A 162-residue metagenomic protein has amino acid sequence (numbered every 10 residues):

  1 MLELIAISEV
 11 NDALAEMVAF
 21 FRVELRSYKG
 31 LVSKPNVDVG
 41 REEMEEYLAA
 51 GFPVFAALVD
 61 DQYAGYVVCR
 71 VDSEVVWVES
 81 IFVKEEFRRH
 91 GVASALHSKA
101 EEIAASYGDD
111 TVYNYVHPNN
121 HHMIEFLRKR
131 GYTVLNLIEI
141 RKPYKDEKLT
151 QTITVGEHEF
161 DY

Functional and structural regions predicted by a protein language model:
M1-A19: A short beta-loop-alpha structural element at the N-terminal edge of CoA-dependent acyl/N-acetyltransferase catalytic
L2-I5, R22-M44: Conserved GNAT-fold acetyl-CoA-binding loop/helix
E42-A56, G65, W77: A short helix-loop-beta-strand connector motif used in the catalytic cores of GNAT acetyltransferases and, in some
Q62-G65, H122, V134: Glycine-rich acetyl-CoA-binding "A-motif" of GNAT/NAT acetyltransferases
R70-E79, R88, L135: A conserved beta-turn-beta hairpin within the catalytic core of GNAT-like acetyltransferases that forms part
V83, R89-E102, H121, E125-K129: Conserved acetyl-CoA-binding loop-helix of GNAT-fold acetyltransferases
A104-V116: Conserved GNAT acetyl-CoA-binding A-motif
N114-M123, K145: Conserved beta-strand-loop-alpha-helix junction that forms the acyl-donor binding cleft
